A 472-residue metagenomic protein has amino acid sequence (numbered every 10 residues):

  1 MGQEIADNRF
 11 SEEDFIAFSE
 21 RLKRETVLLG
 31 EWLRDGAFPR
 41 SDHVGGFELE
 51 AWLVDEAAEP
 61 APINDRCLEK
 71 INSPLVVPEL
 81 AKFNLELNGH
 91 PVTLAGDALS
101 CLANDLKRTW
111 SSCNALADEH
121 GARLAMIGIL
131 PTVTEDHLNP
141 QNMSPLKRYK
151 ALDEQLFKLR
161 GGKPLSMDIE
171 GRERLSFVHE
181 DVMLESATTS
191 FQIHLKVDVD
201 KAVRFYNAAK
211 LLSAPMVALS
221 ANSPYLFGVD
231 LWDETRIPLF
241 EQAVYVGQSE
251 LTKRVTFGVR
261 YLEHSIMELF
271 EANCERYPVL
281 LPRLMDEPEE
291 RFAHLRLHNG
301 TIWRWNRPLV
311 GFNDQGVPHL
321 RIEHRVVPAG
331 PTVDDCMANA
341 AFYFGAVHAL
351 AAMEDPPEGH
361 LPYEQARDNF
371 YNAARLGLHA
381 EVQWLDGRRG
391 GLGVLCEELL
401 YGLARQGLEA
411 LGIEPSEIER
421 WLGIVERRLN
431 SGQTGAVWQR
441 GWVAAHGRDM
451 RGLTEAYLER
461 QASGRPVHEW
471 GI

Functional and structural regions predicted by a protein language model:
M1-I472: Phosphate/nucleotide-binding catalytic core
